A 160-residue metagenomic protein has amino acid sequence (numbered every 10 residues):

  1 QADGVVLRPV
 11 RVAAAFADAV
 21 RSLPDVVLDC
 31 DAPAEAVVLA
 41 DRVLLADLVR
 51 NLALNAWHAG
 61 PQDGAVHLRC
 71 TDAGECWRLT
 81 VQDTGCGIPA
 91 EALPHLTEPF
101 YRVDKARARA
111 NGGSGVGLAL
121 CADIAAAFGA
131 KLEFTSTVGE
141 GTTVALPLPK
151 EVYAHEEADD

Functional and structural regions predicted by a protein language model:
Q1-V5, V37-A40: Conserved micro-motifs of the catalytic ATP-binding
V27-V37: Conserved catalytic submotifs in the C-terminal HATPase_c
A56-W57: Short helix-loop "hinge" at the ATP-lid/N-box region of the Bergerat-fold HATPase_c
D83: Acidic ATP/Mg2+-coordinating residue in the GHKL
I88-R102: Short conserved segment of the HATPase_c
G117, C121: Short alpha-helical Gxxx[C/S/T] motif in the catalytic ATP-binding
